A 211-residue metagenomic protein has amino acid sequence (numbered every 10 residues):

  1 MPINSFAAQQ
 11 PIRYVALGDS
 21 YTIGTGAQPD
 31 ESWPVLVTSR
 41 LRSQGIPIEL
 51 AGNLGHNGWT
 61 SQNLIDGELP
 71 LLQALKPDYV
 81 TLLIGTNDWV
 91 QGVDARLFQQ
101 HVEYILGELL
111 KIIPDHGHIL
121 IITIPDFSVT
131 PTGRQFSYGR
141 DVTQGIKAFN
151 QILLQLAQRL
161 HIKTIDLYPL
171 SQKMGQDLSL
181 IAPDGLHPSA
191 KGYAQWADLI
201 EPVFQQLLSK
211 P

Functional and structural regions predicted by a protein language model:
P2-N57, E68-K76: Serine-esterase "nucleophile elbow" of acetyl-processing enzymes
T22-I23, G58, D88, D126: Active-site micro-motifs of SAM-dependent methyltransferase domains
D30, S61, I146-F149: Conserved donor sugar-nucleotide recognition element shared by glycan-biosynthetic enzymes
P47, D66-P211: Alpha-helical cap/lid subdomain in secreted, periplasmic, or secretory-pathway luminal O-acyl-processing enzymes
H56-S61, D141-V142: Short, flexible loop segments at the rims of nucleotide/cofactor-binding pockets, characterized by
